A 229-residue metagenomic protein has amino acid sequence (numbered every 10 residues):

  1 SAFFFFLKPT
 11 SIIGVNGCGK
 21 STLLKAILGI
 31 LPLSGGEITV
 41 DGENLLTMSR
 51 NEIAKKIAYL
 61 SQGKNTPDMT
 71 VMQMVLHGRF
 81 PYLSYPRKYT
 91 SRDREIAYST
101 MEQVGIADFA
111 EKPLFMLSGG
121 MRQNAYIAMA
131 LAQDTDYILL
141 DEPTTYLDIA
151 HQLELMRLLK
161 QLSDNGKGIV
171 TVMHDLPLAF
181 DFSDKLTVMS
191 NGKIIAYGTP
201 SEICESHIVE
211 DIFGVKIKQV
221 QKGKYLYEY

Functional and structural regions predicted by a protein language model:
L28: Helix-to-loop junction immediately C-terminal to a conserved catalytic motif
G36-N44, I53: Conserved ABC transporter NBD signature motif
L76, S91-F109: Conserved ABC ATPase "signature" region
K88, P113-L117: Conserved ABC ATPase signature
I138-E142: Catalytic Walker B motif of ABC-type/P-loop ATPase nucleotide-binding domains
E210-Y229: ABC ATPase nucleotide-binding domains
